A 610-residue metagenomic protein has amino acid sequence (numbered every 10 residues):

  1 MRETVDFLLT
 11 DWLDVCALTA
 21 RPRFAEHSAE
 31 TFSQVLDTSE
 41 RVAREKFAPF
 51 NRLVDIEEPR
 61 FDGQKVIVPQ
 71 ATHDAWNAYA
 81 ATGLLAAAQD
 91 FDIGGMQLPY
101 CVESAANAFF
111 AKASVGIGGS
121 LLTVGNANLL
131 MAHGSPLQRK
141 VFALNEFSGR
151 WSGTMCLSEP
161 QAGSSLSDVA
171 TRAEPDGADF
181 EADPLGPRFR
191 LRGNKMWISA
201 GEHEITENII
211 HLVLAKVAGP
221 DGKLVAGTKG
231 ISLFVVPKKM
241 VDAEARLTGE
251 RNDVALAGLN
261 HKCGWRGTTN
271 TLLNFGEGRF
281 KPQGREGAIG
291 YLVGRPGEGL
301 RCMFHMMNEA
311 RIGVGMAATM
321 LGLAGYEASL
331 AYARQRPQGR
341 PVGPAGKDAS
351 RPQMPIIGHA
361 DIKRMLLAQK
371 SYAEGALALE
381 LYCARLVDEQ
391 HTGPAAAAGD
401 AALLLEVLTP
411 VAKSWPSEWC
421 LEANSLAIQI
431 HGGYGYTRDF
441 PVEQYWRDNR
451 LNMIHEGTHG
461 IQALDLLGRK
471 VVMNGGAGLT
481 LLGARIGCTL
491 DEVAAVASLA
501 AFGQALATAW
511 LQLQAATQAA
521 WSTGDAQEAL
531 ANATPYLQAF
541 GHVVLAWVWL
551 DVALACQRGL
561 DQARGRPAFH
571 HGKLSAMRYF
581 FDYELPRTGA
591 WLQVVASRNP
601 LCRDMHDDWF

Functional and structural regions predicted by a protein language model:
M1-I117, V141, V594, P600-F610: Amphipathic, small/basic residue-rich leader segments at the start of a protein or domain
P59, L122-T123, G134-P187, A384-A402 (+2 more regions): Internal maturation/activation junctions in enzymes
A88-P99, V115-G118, G315-G322, E418-T437 (+2 more regions): Conserved phosphate/anionic-ligand binding catalytic regions in large, soluble enzymes, centered on
P187-R251: A short core secondary-structure module
R190, W265, Y382, L403-L481 (+2 more regions): Alpha-helix capping/hinge segments and adjacent helical runs
V241-A257, K262, L272-A310, L330-I357 (+1 more regions): A glycine-rich, basic-preceded beta-loop-alpha segment at the flavin cofactor/substrate interface of flavin-utilizing
E374-K413, T517-A531, V552-A568: C-terminal helix-coil-helix/basic helical segment that borders enzyme active sites and/or dimer interfaces and provides
M473, C488-F610: C-terminal amphipathic alpha-helical interaction region
